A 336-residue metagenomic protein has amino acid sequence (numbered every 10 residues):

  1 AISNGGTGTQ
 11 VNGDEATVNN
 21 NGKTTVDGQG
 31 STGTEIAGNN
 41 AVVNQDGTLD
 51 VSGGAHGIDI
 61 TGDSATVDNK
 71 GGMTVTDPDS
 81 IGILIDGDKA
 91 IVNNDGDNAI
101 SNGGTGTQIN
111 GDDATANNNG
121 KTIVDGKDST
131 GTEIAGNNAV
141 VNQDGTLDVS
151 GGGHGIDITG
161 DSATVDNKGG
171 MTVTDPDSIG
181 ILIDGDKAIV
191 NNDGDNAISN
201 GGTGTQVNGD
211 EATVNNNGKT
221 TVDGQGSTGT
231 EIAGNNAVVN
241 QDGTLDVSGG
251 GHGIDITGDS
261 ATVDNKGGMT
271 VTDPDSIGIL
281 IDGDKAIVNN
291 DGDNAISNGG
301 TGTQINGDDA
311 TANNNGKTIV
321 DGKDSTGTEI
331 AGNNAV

Functional and structural regions predicted by a protein language model:
A1-V336: Thr-biased low-complexity repeat/linker tracts and other Thr-enriched repetitive architectures
